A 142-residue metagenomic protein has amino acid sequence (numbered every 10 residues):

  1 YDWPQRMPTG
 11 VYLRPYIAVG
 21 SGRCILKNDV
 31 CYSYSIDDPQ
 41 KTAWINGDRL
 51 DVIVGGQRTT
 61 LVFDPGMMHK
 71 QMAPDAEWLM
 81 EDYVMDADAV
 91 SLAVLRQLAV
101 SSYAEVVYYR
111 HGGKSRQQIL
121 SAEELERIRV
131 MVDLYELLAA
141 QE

Functional and structural regions predicted by a protein language model:
Y1-E142: A generic "folded-domain core" signal
